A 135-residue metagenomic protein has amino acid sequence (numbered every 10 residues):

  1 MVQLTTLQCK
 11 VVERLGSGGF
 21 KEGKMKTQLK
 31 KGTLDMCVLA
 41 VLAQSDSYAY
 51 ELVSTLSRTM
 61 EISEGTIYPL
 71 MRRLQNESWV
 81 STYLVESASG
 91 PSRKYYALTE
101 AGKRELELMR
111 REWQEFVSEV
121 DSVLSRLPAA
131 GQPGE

Functional and structural regions predicted by a protein language model:
V2-K24, R104-E135: Amphipathic alpha-helical dimerization/coiled-coil segments that flank or bridge DNA-binding/regulatory modules
L4-T5, G32, G65, L98: Intrinsically disordered/low-complexity terminal segments and short unstructured peptides
K26-Y68, R72, V85: N-terminal helix-turn-helix DNA-binding core of bacterial DNA-binding proteins
S78: Glycine-centered, phosphate/nucleic-acid-interacting loop/turn motifs that mediate DNA/RNA or nucleotide
T82: Short beta-strand "wing" residues that participate in macromolecule-binding interfaces
S87-R110: Basic, amphipathic "hinge/linker" alpha-helix immediately C-terminal to the N-terminal HTH DNA-binding motif
